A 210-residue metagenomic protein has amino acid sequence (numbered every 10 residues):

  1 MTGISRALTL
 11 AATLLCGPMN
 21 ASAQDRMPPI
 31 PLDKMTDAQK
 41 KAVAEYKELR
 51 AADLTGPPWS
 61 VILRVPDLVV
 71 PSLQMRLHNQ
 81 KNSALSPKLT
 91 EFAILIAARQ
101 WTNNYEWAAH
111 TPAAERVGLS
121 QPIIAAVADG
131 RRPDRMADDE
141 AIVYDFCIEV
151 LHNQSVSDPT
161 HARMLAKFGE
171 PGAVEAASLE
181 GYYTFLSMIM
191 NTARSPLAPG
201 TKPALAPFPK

Functional and structural regions predicted by a protein language model:
M1, M19-A23: Short linear, low-complexity motifs centered on an aromatic residue
M1-T9: Bacterial N-terminal signal peptides that target proteins for export
T9-P18: Bacterial N-terminal signal peptides
S22-K210: Hydrophobic alpha-helical segments
